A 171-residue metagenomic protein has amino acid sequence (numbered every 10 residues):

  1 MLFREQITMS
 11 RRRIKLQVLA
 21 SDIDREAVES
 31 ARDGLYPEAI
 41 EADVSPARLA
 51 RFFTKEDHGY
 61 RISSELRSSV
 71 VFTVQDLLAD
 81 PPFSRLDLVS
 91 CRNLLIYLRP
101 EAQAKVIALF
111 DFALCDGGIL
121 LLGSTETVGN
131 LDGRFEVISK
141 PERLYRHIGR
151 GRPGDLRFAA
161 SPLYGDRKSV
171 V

Functional and structural regions predicted by a protein language model:
L2, V170: Conserved small/polar residues in nucleotide/adenosyl-binding loops
M9-L88, L94-P100: Extended basic-aromatic, gly/pro-enriched interface segments that bind polyanionic ligands
I23-E26, L77-A79, E126-G129, G149-R152: Conserved nucleotide-binding/hydrolysis micro-motifs of P-loop NTPases
E26-V28, R32, S124-E142: Conserved class I S-adenosyl-L-methionine
R99-Q103, D132: Conserved ATPase-coupling elements of RecA-like P-loop NTPase cores
Q103-D116: A short glycine-rich, Lys/Arg-flanked "PGG" loop and its adjoining helix->strand segment in the class I
D116-S124: Conserved beta-strand signature within the Rossmann-like core of class I S-adenosyl-L-methionine
R143-S169: Intrinsically disordered or compositionally simple regulatory linkers and C-terminal tails in signal-transduction
